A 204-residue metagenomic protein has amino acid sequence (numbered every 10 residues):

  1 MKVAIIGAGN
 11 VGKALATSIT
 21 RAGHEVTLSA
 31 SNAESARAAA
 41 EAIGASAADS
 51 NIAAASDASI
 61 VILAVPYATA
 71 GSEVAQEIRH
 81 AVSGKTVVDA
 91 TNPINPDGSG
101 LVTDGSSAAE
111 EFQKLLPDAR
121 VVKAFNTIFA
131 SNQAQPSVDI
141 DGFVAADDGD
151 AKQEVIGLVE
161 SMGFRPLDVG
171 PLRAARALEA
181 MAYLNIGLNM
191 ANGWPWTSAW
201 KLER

Functional and structural regions predicted by a protein language model:
M1-A42: NAD(P)+-binding Rossmann beta1-loop-alpha1 motif at the extreme N-terminus of oxidoreductases
A14, S18, L115, L158: Rossmann-fold NAD(P)-dependent oxidoreductase module
R37, D57, S83-G84, D118-A124: A glycine-biased structural micro-motif
G44-A45, N51-T86, N92-P96: Rossmann-like NAD(P)-binding element
A48-D49, R120-A124, L167-V169: General beta-strand structural signal in soluble alpha/beta enzymes
T91-Q135: Rossmann-fold NAD(P)-binding glycine/threonine-rich loop
D141-R204: Active-site-lining helix/loop region of Rossmann-like oxidoreductase modules
